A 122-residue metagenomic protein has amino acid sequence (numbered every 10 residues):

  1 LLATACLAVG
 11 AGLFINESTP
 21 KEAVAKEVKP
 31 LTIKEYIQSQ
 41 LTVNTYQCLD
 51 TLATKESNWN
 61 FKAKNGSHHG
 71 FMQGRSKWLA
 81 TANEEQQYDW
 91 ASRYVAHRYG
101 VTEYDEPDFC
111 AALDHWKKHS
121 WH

Functional and structural regions predicted by a protein language model:
L1-V28: N-terminal prepro-regions of secreted/extracellular proteins
K29-H122: Peptidoglycan cell-wall recognition and remodeling modules
